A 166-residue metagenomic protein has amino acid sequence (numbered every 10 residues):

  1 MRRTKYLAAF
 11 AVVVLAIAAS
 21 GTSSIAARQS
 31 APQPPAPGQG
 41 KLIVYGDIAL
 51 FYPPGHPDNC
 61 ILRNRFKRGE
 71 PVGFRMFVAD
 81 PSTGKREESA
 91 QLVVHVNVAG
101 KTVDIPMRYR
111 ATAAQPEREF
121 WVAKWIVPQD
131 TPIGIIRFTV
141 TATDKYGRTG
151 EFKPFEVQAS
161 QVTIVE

Functional and structural regions predicted by a protein language model:
M1-F10: Bacterial N-terminal signal peptides that target proteins for export
F10-A19: Bacterial N-terminal signal peptides
R28-G73, V78-A79, T163-E166: Short, compositionally biased P/S/T/A/G/V-rich stretches that sit at domain boundaries
V78-P106: Short flexible loop/turn segments that cap and initiate beta-strands
S82, K145-T149: Short, solvent-exposed loop/turn segments at the edges of extracellular beta-sandwich modules
A114-W125, P132: Aromatic sugar-binding surface patches on proteins that engage polysaccharides or sugar-phosphate polymers
Q129-R137: Short glycine/proline/serine/threonine-rich loop/turn segments at secondary-structure transition edges
R148-E166: Short beta-strand elements
